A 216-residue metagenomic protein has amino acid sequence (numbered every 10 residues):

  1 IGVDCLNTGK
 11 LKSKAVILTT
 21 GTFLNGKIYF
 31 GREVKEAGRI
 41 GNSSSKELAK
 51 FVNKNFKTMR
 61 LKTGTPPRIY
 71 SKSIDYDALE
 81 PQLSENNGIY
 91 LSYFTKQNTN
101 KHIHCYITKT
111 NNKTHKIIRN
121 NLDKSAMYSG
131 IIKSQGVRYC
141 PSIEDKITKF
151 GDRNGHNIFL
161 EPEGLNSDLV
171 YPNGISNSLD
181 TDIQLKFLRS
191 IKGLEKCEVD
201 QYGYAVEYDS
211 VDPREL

Functional and structural regions predicted by a protein language model:
I1, I28-G31, T63, I69-D77 (+1 more regions): Short acidic, glycine/serine/threonine-rich loops at helix termini
C5-A15: Core beta-strand elements of the Rossmann-like FAD/NAD(P) dinucleotide-binding domain in flavoenzyme oxidoreductases
N7, T19-T22, T110, P162-E163 (+2 more regions): Fold-independent oxyanion-binding glycine-rich loops and adjacent beta-strand/coil segments at enzyme active sites
L11, F23-L24, N166: Glycine-rich nucleotide phosphate-binding loop and flanking beta-alpha elements of Rossmann-like dinucleotide-binding
S13-G21, T148-F159, D212-L216: Structured alpha-helical segments in the cores of large, soluble enzyme domains
L18-Y70, I191, K196: Glycine-rich loop(s) and the adjacent beta-strand/alpha-helix scaffold that form part
K50-L185: An anion/pyrophosphate-binding glycine-rich loop and adjacent beta-alpha core in soluble alpha-beta enzymes
Y171-L216: A glycine-rich dinucleotide-binding beta-alpha-beta segment and adjacent secondary-structure elements that constitute
